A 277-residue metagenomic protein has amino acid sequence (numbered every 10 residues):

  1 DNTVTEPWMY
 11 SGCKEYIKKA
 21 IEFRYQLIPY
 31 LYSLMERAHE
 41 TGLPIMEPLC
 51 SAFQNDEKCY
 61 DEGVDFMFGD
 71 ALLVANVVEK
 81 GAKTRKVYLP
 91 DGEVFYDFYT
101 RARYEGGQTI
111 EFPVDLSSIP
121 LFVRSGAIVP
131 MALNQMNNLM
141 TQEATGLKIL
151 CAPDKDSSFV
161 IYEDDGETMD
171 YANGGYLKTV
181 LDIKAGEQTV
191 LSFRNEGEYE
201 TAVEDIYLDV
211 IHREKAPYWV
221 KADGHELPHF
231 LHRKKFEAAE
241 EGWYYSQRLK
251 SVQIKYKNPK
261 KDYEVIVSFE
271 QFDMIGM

Functional and structural regions predicted by a protein language model:
D1-T189, R194-E200, E204-P217, D223-G224 (+1 more regions): Catalytic core of carbohydrate-active enzymes
T179-A185, V220-A222, H229-H232, E241-Y245 (+1 more regions): Generic structural motif
H225-K260: Extracellular/luminal ectodomains and secreted, surface-exposed scaffolds of diverse proteins
L249-M277: Surface-exposed interaction regions enriched in Ser/Thr/Asp/Glu that occur as long low-complexity tracts or repetitive
